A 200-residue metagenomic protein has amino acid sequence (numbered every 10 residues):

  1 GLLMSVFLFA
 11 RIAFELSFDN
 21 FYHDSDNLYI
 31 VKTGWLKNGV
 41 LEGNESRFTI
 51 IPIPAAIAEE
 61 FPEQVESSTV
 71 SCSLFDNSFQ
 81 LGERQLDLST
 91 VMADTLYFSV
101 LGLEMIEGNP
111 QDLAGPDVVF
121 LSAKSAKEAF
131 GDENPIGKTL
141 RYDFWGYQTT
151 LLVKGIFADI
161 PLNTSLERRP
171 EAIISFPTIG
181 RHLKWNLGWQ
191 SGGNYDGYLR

Functional and structural regions predicted by a protein language model:
G1-M4: Alpha-helical transmembrane segments of integral membrane proteins
L8, F21, D112, E133 (+1 more regions): Generic structural signal for beta-strand residues in well-ordered domains
F9-D76, Q190-R200: Membrane-proximal extracellular/periplasmic loop immediately following the first transmembrane helix
F18-D19, A55-E59, L88, E107-P110 (+3 more regions): Short, flexible, glycine/charge-rich loop motifs used to bind or transfer phosphoryl groups or to couple energy/partner
F21, F61, F79-L81, T90 (+4 more regions): Generic hydrophobic, helix-prone segments enriched in Leu/Val/Ile
G34-S46, T69-L96, I106-V118, Y142-L151 (+2 more regions): Short acidic/polar micro-motifs at solvent-exposed secondary-structure junctions
I51-A55, M92, S99: Residue-level marker for well-ordered alpha-helical positions
D94-E107, V119-R200: Mid-to-C-terminal secondary-structure elements that act as membrane-proximal/extracytoplasmic interface segments
